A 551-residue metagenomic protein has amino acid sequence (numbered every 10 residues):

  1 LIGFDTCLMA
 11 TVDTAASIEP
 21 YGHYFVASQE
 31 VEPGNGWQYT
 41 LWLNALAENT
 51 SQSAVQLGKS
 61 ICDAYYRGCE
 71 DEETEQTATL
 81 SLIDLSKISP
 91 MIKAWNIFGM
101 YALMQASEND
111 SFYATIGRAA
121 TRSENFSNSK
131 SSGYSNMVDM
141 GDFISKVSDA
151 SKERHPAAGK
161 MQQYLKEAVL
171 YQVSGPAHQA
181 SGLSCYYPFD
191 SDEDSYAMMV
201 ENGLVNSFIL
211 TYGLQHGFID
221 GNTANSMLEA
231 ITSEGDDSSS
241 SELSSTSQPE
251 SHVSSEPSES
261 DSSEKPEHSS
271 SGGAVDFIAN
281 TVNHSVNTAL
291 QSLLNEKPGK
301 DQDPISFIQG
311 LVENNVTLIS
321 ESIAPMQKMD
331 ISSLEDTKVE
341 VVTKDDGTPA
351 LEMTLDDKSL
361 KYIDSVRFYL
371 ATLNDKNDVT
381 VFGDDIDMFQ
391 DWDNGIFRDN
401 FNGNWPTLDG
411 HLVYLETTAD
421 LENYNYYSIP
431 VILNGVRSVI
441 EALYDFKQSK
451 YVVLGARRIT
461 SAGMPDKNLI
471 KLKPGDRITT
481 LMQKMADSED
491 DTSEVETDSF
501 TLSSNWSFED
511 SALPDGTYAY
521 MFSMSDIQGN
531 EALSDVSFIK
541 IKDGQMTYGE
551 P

Functional and structural regions predicted by a protein language model:
L1-P551: Terminal, contiguous helix-loop blocks that mediate binding/assembly
